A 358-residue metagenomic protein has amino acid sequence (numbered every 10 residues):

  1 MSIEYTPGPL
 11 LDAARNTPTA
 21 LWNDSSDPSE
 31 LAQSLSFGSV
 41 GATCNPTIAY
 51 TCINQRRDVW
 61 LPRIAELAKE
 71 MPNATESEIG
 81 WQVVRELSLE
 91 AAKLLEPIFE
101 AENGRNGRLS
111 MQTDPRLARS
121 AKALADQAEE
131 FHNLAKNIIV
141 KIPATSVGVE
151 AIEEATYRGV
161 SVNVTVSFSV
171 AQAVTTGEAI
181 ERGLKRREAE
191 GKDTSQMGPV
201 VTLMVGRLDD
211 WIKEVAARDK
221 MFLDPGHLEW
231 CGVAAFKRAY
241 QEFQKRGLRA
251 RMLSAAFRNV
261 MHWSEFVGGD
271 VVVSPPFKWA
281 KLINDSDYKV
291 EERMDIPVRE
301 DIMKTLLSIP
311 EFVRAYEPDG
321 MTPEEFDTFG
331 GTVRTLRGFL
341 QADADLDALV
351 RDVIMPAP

Functional and structural regions predicted by a protein language model:
M1-S29, Q33: N- or domain-start disorder-to-order transition segments that initiate the globular core
A13-N16, H132-I138, E154-V162, E242-R249: Short, surface-exposed connector motifs at secondary-structure boundaries
T19-S25, V40-C44, G107-T113, I138-I142 (+4 more regions): Hydrophobic faces of well-ordered beta-strands that scaffold small-molecule active sites in alpha/beta enzyme cores
L31, A128, V149-I152, A173 (+1 more regions): Generic hydrophobic/aromatic pocket-lining and core-packing "Φ" positions
S39, I48-T51, R56-V147, A151-I152: Active-site beta->alpha loop and helix N-cap motifs at the rims of alpha/beta catalytic domains
R56-V84, G159-N163, R186, E214-E229: Glycine-rich tight-turn/loop motif centered on a GG-T
S161-E292: Catalytic alpha/beta core domains of metabolic enzymes, predominantly
E292-P358: C-terminal extensions of enzymes
